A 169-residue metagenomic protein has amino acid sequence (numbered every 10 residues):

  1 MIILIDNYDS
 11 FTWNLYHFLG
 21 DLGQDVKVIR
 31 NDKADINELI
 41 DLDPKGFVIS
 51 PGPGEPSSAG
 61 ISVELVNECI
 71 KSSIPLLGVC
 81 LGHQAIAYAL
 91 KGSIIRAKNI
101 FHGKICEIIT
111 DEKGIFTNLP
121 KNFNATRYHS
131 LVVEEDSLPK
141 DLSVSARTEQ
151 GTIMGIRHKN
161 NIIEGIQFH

Functional and structural regions predicted by a protein language model:
M1-I3: Extreme N-terminal starter segment of soluble prokaryotic enzymes
T12: Active-site-adjacent helical/loop segments in soluble small-molecule enzymes
Y16-D25: Two-component/phosphorelay signaling modules centered on CheY-like receiver
D25-N31: Short hydrophobic/Thr-rich beta-strand motif most characteristic of the beta2 strand and flanking loop of CheY-like
A34-D43: Short amphipathic alpha-helix with an adjacent loop that forms part of the alpha/beta core around
L42-N118, N122-N124: Cysteine-nucleophile active-site neighborhood
E112-N160: Catalytic beta-strand/loop cores that center a nucleophilic Ser/Cys/Thr and support acyl-enzyme chemistry
I166-F168: Phosphate-binding/catalytic loops
